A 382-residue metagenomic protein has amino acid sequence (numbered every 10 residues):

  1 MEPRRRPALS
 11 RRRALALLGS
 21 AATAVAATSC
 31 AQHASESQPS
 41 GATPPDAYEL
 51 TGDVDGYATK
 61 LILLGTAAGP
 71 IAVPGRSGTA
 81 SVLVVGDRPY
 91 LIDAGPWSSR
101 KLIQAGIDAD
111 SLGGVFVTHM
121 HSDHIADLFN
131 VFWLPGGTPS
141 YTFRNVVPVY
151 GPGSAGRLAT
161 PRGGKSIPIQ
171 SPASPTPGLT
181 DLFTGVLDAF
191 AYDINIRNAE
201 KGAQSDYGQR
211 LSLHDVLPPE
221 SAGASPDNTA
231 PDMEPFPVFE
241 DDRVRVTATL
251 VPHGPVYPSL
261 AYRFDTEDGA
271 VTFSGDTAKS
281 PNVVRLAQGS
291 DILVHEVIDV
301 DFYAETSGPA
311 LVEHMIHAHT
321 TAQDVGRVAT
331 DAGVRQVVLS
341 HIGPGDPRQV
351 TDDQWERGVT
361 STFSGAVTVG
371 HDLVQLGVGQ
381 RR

Functional and structural regions predicted by a protein language model:
E2-R6, A22-A26, H33-A261, D265-E267 (+1 more regions): Binuclear metal-dependent hydrolase catalytic cores
L9-L18: N-terminal export leaders
R13, A31-H33: Classical N-terminal targeting signals for secretion and organelle import
A16, Q104, G289: Phosphate-coordinating loops and pocket residues in cytosolic domains that bind phosphorylated ligands
L18, A94, V297: Glycine-rich, N-terminal phosphate-binding loop of Rossmann-like dinucleotide-binding domains
I92, S274-G275: Short His-Asn-centered micro-motif
P258-A261, E267-T272, A278-V374: Cap/insert and terminal regions of metallo-dependent hydrolase folds
